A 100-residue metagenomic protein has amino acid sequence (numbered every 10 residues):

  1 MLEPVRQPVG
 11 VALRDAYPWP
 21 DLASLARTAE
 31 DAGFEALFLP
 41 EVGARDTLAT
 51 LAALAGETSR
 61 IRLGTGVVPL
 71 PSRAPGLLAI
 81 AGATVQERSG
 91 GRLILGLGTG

Functional and structural regions predicted by a protein language model:
M1-T65: N-terminal beta1-alpha1-beta2 module of alpha/beta enzyme domains
L2, R6-D15, S72-G100: Flexible, glycine-rich active-site loops centered on histidine and acidic residues that chelate a metal or position
G43, V67-L70, A74: Structured beta->alpha junctions
